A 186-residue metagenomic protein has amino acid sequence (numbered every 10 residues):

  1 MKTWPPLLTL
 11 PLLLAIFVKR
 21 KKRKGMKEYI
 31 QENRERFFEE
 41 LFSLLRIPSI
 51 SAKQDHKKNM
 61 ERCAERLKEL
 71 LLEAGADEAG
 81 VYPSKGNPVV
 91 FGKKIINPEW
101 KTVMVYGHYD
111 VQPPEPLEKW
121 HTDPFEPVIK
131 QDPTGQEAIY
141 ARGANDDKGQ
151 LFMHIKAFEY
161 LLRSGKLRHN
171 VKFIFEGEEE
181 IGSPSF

Functional and structural regions predicted by a protein language model:
P5-A15: Hydrophobic alpha-helical topogenic segments used for membrane insertion/localization
I16-K22: Short, positively charged and aromatic/hydrophobic N-terminal segments
R23-L117: N-terminal helical capping/dimerization or prosegment-like subdomains of hydrolases acting on amide or phosphate bonds
A64, D147-L151, S183: Short alpha-helical patches at coil-to-helix transitions and adjacent helical residues in well-structured domains
W100-K172: Active-site metal-coordination/substrate-binding segment of hydrolases, especially metallo-dependent peptidases
R168-F186: Histidine/acidic-residue-rich, glycine-tolerant segments that coordinate divalent metal ions
